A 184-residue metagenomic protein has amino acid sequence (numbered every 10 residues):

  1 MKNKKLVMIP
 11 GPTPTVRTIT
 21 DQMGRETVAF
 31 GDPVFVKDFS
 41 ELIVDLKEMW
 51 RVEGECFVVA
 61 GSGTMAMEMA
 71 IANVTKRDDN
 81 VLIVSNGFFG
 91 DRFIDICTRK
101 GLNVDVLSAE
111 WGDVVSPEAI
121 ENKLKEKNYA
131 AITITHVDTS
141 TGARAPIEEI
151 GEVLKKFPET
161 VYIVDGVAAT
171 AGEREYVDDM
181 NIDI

Functional and structural regions predicted by a protein language model:
M1-N3, L46-R51, I182: Short, hydrophobic/aliphatic alpha-helical segments
M1-P33: N-terminal "arm"/small-domain region of PLP-dependent enzymes with the aminotransferase-like
K2, I9, T13, A66-I184: Conserved PLP-enzyme active-site core in the AAT-like
R17-D21, P33-S40, E118, E148: Generic alpha-helical secondary structure signal
M23-M69, R92-T98: Conserved N-terminal alpha-helix of the aminotransferase class I/II PLP-enzyme fold
